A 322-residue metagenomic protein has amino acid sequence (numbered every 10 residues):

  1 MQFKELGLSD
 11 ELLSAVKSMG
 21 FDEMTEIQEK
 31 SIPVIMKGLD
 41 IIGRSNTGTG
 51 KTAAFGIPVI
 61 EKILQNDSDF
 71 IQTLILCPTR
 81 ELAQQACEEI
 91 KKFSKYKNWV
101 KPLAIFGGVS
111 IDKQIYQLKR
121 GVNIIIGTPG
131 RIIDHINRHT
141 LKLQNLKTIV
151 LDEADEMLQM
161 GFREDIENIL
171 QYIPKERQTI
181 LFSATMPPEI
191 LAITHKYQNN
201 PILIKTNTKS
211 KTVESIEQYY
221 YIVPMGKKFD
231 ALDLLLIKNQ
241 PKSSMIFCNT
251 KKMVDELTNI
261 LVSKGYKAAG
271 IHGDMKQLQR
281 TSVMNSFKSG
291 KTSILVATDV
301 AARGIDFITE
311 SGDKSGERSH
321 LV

Functional and structural regions predicted by a protein language model:
Q2-V322: Conserved helicase RecA-like core
